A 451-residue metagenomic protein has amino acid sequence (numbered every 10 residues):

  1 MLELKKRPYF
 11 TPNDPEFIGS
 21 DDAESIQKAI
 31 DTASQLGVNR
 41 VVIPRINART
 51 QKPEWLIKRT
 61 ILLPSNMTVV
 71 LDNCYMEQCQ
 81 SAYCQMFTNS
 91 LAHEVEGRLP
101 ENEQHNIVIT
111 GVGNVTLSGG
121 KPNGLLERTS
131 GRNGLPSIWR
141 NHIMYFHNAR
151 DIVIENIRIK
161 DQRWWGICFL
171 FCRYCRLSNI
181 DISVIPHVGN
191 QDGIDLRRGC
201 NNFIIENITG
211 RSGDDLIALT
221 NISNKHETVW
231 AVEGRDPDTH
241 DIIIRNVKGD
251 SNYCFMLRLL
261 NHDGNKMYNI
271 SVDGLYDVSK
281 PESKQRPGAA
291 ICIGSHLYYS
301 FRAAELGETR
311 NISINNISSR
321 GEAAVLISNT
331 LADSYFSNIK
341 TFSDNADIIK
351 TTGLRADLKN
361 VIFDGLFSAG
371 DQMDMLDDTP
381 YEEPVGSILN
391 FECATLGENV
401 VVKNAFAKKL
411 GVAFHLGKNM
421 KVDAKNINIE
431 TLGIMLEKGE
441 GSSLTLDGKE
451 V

Functional and structural regions predicted by a protein language model:
M1-V451: Extracellular/periplasmic carbohydrate-active domains that bind, remodel, or depolymerize complex polysaccharides
